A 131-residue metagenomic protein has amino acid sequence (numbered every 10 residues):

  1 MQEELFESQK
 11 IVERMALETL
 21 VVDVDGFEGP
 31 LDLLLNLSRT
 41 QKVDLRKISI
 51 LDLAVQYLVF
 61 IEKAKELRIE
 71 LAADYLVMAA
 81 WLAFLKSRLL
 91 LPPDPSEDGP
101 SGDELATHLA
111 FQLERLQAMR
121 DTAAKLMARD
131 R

Functional and structural regions predicted by a protein language model:
M1-R131: Long, charge-dense, low-complexity tracts
